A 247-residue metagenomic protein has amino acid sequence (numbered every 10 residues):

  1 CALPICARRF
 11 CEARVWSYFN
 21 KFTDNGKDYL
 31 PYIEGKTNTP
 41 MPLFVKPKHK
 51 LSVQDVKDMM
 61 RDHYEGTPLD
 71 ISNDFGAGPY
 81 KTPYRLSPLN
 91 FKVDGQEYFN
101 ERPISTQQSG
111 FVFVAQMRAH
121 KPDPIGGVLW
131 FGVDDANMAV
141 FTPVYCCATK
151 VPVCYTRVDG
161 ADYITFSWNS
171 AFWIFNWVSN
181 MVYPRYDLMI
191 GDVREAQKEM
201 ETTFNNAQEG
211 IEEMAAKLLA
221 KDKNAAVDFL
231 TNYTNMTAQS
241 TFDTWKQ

Functional and structural regions predicted by a protein language model:
C1-L3: Short, small-residue-biased leader/transition segments that mark boundaries at the very start of proteins
Y18, D28-Y32, L43-L89, E97-I104 (+2 more regions): Generic recognition of flexible, low-complexity loop/linker segments
Y80-E212: Substrate-recognition/cap regions that form aromatic- and gly/pro-loop-enriched pockets for small-molecule ligands
V193-Q247: Histidine-centered catalytic/metal-binding microenvironments
